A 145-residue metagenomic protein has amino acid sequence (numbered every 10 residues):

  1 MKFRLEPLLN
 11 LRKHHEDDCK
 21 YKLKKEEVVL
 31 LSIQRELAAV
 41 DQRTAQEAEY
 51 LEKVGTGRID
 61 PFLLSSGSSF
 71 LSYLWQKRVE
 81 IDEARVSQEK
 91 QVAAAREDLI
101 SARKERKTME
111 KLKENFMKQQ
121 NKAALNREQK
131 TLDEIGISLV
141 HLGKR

Functional and structural regions predicted by a protein language model:
M1-R145: Charge-rich amphipathic alpha-helical interaction elements
